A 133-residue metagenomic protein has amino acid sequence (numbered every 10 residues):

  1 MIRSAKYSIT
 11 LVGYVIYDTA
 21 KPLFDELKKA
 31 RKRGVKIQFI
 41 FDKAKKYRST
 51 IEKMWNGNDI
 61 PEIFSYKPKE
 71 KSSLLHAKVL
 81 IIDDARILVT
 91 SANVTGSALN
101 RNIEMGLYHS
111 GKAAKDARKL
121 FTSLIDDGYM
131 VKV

Functional and structural regions predicted by a protein language model:
M1-S8: Secondary-structure "cap/kink" motif recognition
S8-T19: A glycine-rich, hydrophobic loop/mini-helix early in the fold
Y17-V133: PLD/PLD-like phosphodiesterase catalytic module centered on the HKD motif
